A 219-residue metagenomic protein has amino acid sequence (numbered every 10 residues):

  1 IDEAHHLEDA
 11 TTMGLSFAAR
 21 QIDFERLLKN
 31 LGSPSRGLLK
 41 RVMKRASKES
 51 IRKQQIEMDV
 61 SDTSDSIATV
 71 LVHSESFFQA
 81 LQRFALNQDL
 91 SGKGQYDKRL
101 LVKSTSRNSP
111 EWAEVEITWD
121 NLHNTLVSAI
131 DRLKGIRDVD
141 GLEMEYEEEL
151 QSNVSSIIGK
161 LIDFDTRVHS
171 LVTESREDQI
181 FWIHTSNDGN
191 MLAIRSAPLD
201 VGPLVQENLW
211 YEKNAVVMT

Functional and structural regions predicted by a protein language model:
E3-M218: Conserved coupling segment at the C-terminus of the helicase ATP-binding
